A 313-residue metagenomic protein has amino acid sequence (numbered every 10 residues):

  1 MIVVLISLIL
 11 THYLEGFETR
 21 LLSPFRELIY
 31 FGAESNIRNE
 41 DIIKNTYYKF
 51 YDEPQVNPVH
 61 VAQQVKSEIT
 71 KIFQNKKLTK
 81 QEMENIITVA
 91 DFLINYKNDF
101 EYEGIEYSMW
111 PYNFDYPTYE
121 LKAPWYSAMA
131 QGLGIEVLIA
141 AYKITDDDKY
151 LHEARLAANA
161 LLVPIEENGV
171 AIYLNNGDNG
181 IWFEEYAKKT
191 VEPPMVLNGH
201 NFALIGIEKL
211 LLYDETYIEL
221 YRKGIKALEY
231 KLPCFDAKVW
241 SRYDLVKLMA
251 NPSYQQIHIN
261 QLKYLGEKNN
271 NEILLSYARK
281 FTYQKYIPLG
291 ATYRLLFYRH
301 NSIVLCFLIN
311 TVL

Functional and structural regions predicted by a protein language model:
M1-Q55, Q63, T70, Q74 (+2 more regions): Terminal, non-catalytic domain-edge segments
G16-Y51, E84-S108, E153-L174, T216-S241 (+1 more regions): Long, well-ordered core segments of solenoidal/helical folds
I29-E53, G104-Y126, A171-V196, A237-I257 (+2 more regions): Carbohydrate-binding/catalytic loop surfaces
Q55-I72, Y126-Y142, P194-L211, A250-E267: Well-ordered alpha-helical segments within folded domains of soluble proteins
V56-V59, Q81-E84, K149-H152, T216-E219 (+3 more regions): Residues within HEAT/ARM-like alpha-solenoid scaffolds
V59, Q64-T70, E84-L133: Long, hydrophobic/aromatic-enriched structural stretches that serve as scaffold segments
Q74-K80, T145-D148: Short coil/turn connectors between adjacent alpha-helices in alpha-solenoid helical repeat scaffolds
A90, P111-E229: Eukaryote-skewed repeat-based solenoidal scaffolds used as protein-protein interaction platforms, primarily
